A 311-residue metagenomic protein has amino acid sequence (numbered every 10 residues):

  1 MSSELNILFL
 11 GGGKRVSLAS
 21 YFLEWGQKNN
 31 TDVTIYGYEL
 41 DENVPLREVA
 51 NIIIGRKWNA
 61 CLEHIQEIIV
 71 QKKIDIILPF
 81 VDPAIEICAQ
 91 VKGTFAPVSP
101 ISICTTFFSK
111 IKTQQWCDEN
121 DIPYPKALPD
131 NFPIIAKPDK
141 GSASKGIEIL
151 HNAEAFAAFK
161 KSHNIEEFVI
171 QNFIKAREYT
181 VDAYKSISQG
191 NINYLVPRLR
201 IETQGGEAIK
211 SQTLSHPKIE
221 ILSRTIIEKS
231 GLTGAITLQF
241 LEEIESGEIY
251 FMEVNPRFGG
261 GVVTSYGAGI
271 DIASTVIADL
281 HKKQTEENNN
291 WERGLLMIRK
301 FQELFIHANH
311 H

Functional and structural regions predicted by a protein language model:
M1-F95: ATP-binding N-terminal substructure of ATP-dependent carboxylate-amine bond-forming enzymes
L5, K72, S215-H311: ATP-dependent carboxylate activation and anion-phosphoryl transfer catalytic cores that bind Mg-ATP to form
L46-E48, L62-I65, T105-K112, G205-G206: Short, charged, surface-exposed secondary-structure boundary motifs
I85-E86, A143, G259: Short glycine-rich, flexible loops that bind phosphorylated cofactors or substrates
Q90-A153: A conserved helix-loop-beta module that forms one wall/lid of the active-site cleft in ATP-utilizing catalytic domains
T113-D118, I170, S223, V276: Structural element of the ATP-grasp superfamily
C117, K126-I149, I165-A176, L195-L199 (+2 more regions): ATP-grasp fold ATP-binding core
H151-G231, L241-Y250: Phosphate-binding site of ATP-dependent enzymes
